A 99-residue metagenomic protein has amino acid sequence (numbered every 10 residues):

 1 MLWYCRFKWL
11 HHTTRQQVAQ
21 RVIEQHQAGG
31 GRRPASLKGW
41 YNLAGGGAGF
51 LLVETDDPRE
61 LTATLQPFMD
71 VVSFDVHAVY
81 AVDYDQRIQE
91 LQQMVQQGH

Functional and structural regions predicted by a protein language model:
M1-H99: Conserved, structured core segments of small domains
